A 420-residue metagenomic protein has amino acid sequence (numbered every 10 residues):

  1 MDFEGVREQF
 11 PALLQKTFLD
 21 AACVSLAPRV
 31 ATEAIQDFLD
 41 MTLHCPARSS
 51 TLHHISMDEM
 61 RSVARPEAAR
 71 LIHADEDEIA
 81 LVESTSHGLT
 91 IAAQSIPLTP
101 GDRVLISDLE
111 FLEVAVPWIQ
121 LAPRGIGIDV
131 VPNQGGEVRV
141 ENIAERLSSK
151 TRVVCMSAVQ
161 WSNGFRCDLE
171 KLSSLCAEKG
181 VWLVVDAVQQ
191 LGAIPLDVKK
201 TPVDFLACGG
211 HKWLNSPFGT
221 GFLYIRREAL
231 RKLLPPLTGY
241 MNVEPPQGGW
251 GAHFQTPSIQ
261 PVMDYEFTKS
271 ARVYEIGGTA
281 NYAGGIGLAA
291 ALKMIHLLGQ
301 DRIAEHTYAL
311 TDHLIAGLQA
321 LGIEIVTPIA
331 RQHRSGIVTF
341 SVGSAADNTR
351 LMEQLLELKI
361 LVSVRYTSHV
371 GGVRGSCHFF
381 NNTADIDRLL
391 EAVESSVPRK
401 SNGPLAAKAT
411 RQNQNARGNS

Functional and structural regions predicted by a protein language model:
M1-R411, N415-S420: Pyridoxal 5′-phosphate
